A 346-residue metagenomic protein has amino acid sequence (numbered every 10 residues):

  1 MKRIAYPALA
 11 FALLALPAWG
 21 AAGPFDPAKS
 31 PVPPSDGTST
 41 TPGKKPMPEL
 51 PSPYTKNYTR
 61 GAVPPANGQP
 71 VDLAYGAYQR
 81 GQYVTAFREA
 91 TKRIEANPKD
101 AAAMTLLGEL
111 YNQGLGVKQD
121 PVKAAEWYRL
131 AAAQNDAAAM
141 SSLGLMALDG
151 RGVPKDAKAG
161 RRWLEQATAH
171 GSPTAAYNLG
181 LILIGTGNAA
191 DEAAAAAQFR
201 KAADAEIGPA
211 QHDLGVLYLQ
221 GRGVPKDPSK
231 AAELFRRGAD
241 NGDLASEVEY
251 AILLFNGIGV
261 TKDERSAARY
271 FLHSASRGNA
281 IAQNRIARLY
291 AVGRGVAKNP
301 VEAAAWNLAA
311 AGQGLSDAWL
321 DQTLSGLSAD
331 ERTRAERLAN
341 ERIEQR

Functional and structural regions predicted by a protein language model:
A8-P17: Bacterial N-terminal signal peptides
G20-T91, E95-A96, A102-T105: N-terminal leader/linker segments that initiate helical-solenoid repeat arrays
P48-G61, N67, A297-K298, A311-R346: Terminal, low-structured helical/coil segments at or just beyond the last alpha-helical repeat
V63-A66, P70, A77-Y78, Q82 (+18 more regions): Short helix-capping/linker turns of helical repeat alpha-solenoids
P70-A77, E89-R93, M104-Q113, G144-D149 (+7 more regions): Hydrophobic face of amphipathic alpha-helices that form TPR/SEL1-like repeat modules and related alpha-solenoid
G81-R88, K118-W127, P154-W163, T186-Q198 (+3 more regions): Structural signature of tandem alpha-helical TPR/SEL1-like repeats, specifically the intra-repeat loop/turn
K92-E95, R129-A133, E165-A169, R200-D204 (+4 more regions): Conserved structural position within tetratricopeptide repeats
A103, A139, A175, A210 (+3 more regions): TPR alpha-solenoid repeat register
